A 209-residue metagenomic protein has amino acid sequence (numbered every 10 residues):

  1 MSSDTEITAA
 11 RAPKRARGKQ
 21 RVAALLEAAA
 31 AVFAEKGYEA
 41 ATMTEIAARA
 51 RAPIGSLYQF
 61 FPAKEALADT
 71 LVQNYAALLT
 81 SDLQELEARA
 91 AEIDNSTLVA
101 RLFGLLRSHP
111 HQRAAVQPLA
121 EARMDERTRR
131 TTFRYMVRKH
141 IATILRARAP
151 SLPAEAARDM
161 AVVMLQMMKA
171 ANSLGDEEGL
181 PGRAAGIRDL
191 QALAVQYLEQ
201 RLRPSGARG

Functional and structural regions predicted by a protein language model:
M1-Q20, L152, L202-G209: N-terminal intrinsically disordered/low-complexity leader segments
A24, A28, V32-A66, T70: Helix-turn-helix
L25, A29-F33, Y75, L79 (+4 more regions): Short hydrophobic clusters on alpha-helical segments that form packing/core surfaces in small helical domains
A68-Y75, D82, Q117, F133 (+1 more regions): Alpha-helical DNA-contacting segments of helix-turn-helix folds
T70, Q84-H109: Hydrophobic alpha-helical connector segments
L83-A90, A114-R123, N172-G179: Secondary-structure edge/capping motif, primarily at the C-terminal ends of alpha-helices and the immediately following
T97-H111, D125-A149, R158-V162, A185-R188 (+1 more regions): Amphipathic alpha-helical packing segments from all-alpha helical-bundle domains
V116, T143, L165-R183, Q196-G206: Amphipathic C-terminal alpha-helical segment
